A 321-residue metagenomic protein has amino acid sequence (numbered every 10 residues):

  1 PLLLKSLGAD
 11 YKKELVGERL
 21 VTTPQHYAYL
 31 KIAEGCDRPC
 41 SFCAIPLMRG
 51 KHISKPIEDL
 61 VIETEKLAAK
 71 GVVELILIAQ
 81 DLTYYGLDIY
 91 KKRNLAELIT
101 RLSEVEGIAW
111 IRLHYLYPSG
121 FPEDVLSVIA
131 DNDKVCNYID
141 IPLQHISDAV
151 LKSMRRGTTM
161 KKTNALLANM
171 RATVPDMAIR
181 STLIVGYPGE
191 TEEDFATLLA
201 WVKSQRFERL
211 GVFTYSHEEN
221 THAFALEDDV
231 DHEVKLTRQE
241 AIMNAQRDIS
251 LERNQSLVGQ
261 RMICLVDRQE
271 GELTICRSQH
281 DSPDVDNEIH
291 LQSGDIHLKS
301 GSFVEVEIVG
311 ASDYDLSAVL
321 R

Functional and structural regions predicted by a protein language model:
P1-Y85, D124, I139, K161-A168 (+5 more regions): Proteins enriched for Cys/Gly/acidic motifs involved in redox and nucleic-acid/cofactor modification
T22-H26, C36-R38, V135, H145 (+6 more regions): Short flexible coil/turn linkers enriched for glycine and charged/polar residues that connect secondary-structure
C40, L60, L77, L113 (+7 more regions): Conserved, mostly hydrophobic/aromatic
A69-E193, K203: Conserved SAM/AdoMet-binding glycine-rich loop
V73, A109, E208, F213 (+1 more regions): Short acidic/polar active-site loop segments enriched in Thr and Asp
I78-Q80, H114-L116, P142-Q144, R180-T182 (+5 more regions): Generic beta-strand/beta-sheet core signal
G86-S103, G107, M154, H217-D248: Radical SAM enzyme [4Fe-4S]-AdoMet core and its adjacent flexible, acidic and glycine-rich loops/tails across
A225-R321: Terminal RNA-binding accessory module
